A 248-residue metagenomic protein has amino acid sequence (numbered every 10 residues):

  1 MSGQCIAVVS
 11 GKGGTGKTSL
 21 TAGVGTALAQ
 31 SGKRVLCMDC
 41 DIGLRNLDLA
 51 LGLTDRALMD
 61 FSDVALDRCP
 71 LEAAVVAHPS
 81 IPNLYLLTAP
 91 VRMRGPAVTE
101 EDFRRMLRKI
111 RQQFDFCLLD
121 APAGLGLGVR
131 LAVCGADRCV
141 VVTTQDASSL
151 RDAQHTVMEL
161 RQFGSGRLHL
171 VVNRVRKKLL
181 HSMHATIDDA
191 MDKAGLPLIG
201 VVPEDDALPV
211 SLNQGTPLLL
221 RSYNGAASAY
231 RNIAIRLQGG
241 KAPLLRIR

Functional and structural regions predicted by a protein language model:
M1-G3: Phosphate-binding P-loop
C5, L86, L198-V201: Conserved beta-strand scaffold positions in the cores of enzyme catalytic domains, especially in NTP/NDP-utilizing
C5-P70, F116: Walker A/P-loop NTP-binding active-site region of P-loop NTPases, recognizing the glycine-rich GxxxxGKT/S
S10, D39, T88-V91, A121 (+1 more regions): Flexible glycine-/small-residue-rich
C40-Q112, V210-L219: P-loop/Walker-type NTP enzyme "switch/lid" segment
E101, R105, K109-Q112, F116-E204 (+1 more regions): Conserved catalytic-core segment of NTP-binding enzymes
Q214-R248: NTP-binding/hydrolysis catalytic cores, primarily Walker-type P-loop NTPases
